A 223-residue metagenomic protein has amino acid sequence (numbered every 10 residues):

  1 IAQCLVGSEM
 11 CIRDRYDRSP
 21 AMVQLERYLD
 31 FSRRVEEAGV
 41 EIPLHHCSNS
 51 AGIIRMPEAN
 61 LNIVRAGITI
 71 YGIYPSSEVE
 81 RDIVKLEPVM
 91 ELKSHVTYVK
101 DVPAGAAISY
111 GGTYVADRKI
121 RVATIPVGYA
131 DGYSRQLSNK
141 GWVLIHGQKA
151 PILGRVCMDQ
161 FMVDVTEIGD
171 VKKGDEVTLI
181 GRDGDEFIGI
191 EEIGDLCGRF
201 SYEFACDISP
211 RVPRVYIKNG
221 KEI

Functional and structural regions predicted by a protein language model:
I1-I12: Single conserved hydrophobic/aromatic residue that forms the stacking wall/gate of nucleotide- or nucleobase-binding
R13-R18: A short acidic, helix-capping loop that chelates divalent metal ions and anchors anionic groups
S19-I223: Active-site anion/phosphate-binding pocket segments in diverse small-molecule metabolic enzymes
